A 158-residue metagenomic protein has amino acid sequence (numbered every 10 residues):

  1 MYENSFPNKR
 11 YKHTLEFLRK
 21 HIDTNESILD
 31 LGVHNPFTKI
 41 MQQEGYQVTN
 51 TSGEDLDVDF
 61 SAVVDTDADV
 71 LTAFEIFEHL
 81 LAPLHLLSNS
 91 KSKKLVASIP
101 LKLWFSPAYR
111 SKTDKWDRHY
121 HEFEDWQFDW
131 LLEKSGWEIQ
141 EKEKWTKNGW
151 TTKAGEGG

Functional and structural regions predicted by a protein language model:
M1-V70, L84-N89, D114-W130, E141-G158: Conserved N-terminal segment of class I S-adenosyl-L-methionine
L29, F74, A97: Active-site flanking residues adjacent to catalytic metal/cofactor-binding acidic residues
L56, H79, K102-F105: Active-site loop signature of alpha/beta-hydrolase-fold enzymes
V70-I76: A short beta-strand submotif of the Rossmann-like class I SAM-dependent methyltransferase core that lines
L80-S92, I99: A short, conserved alpha-helix within the catalytic core of class I
A97-H121: Short, glycine-/aromatic-enriched active-site segment of Class I SAM-dependent methyltransferases
